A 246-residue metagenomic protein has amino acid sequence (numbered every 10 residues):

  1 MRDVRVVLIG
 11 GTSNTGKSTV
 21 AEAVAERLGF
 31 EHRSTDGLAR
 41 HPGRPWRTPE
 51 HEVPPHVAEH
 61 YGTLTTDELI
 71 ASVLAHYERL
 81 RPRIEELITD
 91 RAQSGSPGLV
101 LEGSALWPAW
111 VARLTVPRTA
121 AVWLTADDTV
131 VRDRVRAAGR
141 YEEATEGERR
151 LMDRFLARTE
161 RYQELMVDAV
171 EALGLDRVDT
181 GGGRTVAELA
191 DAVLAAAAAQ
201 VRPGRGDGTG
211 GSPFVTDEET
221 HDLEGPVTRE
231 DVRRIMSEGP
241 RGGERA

Functional and structural regions predicted by a protein language model:
I9: Hydrophobic anchor at the beta1->P-loop junction of P-loop NTPases
T12: P-loop (Walker A) phosphate-binding loop of NTP-binding proteins
G16: Conserved glycine(s) of the Walker
V20: Hydrophobic positions on the alpha1 helix immediately C-terminal to the Walker A/P-loop
F30-W46: Short beta-strand-centered segment that lines the nucleotide-binding/catalytic pocket of NTP-utilizing
H41-G98, A105: ATP-dependent small-molecule kinase phosphotransfer cores that center on conserved nucleotide phosphate-binding segments
R118-E164: A glycine- and Lys/Arg-enriched "phosphate-lid" helix/loop adjacent to the NTP-binding pocket of small-molecule kinases
E164-A246: NTP-dependent small-molecule kinase module
